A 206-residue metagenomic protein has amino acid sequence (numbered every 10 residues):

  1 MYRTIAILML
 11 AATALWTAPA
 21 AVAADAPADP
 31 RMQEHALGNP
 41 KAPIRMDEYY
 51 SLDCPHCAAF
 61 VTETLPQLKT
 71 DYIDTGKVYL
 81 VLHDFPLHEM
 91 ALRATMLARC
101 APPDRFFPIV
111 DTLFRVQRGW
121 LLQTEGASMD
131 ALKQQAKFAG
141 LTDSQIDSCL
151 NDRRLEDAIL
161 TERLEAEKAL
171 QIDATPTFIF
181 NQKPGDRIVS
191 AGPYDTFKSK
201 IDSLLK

Functional and structural regions predicted by a protein language model:
Y2-H88, L160, K168-A169, S203-K206: Extracytoplasmic thiol/disulfide redox context detector
Y2-I5, A23-A24, S51, Q134-K206: C-terminal cap of thioredoxin/glutaredoxin-like
A11, I44-R45, R115, V189-G192: Alpha-helical structural elements
A14-L15, V116-G119, R153-E156: A short structural micro-motif
Q33, R93, I146: Glycine-rich, flexible loop/turn motifs
N39, R99, L121-E125, S148 (+2 more regions): Alpha-helix initiation/capping motif
P43, A91-A94, Y194: Short alpha-helical patches at coil-to-helix transitions and adjacent helical residues in well-structured domains
Y50-L52, A58-K137: Structural alpha/beta surface segment adjacent to cysteine/selenocysteine redox centers across thiol/disulfide enzymes
